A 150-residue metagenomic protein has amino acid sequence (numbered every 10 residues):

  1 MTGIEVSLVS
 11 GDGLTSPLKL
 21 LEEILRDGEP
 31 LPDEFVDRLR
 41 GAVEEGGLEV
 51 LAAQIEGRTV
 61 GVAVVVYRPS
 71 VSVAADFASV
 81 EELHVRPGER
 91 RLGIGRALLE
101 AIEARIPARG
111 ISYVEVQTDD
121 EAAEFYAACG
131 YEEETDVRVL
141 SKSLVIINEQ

Functional and structural regions predicted by a protein language model:
M1-D12, I147-E149: Conserved N-terminal entry element of GNAT/NAT acetyltransferase domains
L14, L18-R40: Conserved GNAT-fold acetyl-CoA-binding loop/helix
G41-A52, S79: A short helix-loop-beta-strand connector motif used in the catalytic cores of GNAT acetyltransferases and, in some
A52, R58-Y67, S79, H84: Conserved beta-strand in the GNAT
V85, R91-A104, A128: Conserved acetyl-CoA-binding loop-helix of GNAT-fold acetyltransferases
L99, I106-D119: Conserved GNAT acetyl-CoA-binding A-motif
V114-E124, S141-L144: Conserved beta-strand-loop-alpha-helix junction that forms the acyl-donor binding cleft
A127-V137: Conserved acetyl-CoA-binding loop of GNAT-fold acetyltransferases
